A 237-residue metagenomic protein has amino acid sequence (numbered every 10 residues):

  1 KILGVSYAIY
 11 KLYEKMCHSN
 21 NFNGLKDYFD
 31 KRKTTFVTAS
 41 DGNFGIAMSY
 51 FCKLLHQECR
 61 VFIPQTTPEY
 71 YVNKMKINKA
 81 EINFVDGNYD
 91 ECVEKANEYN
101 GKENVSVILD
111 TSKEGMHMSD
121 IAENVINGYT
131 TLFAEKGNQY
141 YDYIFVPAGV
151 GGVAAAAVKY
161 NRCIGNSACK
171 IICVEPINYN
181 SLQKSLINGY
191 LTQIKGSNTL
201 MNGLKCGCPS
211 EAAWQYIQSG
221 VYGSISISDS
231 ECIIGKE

Functional and structural regions predicted by a protein language model:
K1-E237: PLP-dependent amino-acid enzyme catalytic core
